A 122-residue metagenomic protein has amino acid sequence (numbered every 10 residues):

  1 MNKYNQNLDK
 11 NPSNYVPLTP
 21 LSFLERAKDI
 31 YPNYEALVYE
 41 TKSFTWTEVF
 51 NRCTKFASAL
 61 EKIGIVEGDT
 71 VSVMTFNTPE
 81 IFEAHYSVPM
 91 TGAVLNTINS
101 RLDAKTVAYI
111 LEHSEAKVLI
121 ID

Functional and structural regions predicted by a protein language model:
M1-P17: Flexible, non-catalytic linker and terminal segments flanking ANL/adenylate-forming cores
K3, K10, P32, A93 (+1 more regions): Residue-level signal for pocket-adjacent positions within structured domains
S13-N14, W46, V73-M74, N96-T97: A generic secondary-structure micro-motif detector that highlights 1-2 residue hydrophobic/ambivalent hotspots embedded
S13-P17, K42, S100: Alpha-helix initiation/capping motif
N14-A36, N51: A short N-terminal helical cap/helix-turn-helix that marks the beginning of AMP-binding/adenylate-forming
P17-L18, T47-N51, R101, I120: Conserved phosphate-coordination/catalytic loops
N33-T78, F82-Y86, D103-A108, E112: Conserved AMP-binding/adenylate-forming core of the ANL superfamily
K62-I63, M90-D122: Structural core segment of the AMP-binding/adenylate-forming
